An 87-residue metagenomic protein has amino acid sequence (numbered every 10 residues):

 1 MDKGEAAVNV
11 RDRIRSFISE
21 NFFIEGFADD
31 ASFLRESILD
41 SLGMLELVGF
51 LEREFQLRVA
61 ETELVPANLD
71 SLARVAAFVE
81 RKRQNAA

Functional and structural regions predicted by a protein language model:
D2-F27, A77-A87: Thiotemplate assembly-line natural product biosynthesis machinery
S19-I38, Q56-V65: Phosphopantetheine carrier-protein modules
L39-V48: Conserved N-terminal glycine/acidic-rich loop preference
T62-R74: AMP-binding/adenylate-forming catalytic domain of the ANL superfamily
